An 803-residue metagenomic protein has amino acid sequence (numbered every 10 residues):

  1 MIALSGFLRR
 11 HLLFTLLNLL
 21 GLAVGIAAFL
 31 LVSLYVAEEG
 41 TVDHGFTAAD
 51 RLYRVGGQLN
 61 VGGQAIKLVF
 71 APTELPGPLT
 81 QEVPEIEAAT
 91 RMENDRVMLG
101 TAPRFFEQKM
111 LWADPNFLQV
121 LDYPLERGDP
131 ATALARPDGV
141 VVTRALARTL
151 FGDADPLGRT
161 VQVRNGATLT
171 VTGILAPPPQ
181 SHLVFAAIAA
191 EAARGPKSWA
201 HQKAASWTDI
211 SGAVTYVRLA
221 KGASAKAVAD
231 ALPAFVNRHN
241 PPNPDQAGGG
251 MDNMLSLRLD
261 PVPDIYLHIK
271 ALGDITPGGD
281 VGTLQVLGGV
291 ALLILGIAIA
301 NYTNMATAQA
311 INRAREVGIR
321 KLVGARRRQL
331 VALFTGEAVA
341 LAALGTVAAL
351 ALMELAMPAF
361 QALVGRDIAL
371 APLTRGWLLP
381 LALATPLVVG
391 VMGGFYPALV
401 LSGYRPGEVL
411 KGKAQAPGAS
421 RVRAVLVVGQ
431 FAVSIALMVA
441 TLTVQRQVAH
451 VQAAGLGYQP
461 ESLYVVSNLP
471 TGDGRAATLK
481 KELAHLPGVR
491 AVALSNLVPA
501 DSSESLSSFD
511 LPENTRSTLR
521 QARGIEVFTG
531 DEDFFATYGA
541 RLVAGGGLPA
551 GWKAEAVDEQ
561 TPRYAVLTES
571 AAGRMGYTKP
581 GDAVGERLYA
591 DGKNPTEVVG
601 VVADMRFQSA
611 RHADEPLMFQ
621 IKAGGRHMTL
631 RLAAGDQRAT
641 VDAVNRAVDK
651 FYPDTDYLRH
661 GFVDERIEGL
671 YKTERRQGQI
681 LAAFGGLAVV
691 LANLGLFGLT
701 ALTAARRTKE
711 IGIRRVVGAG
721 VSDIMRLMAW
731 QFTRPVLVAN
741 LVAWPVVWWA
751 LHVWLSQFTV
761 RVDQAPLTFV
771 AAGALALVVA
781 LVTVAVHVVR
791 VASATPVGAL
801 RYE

Functional and structural regions predicted by a protein language model:
M1-L16, L272-T276, M305-A332, G336 (+4 more regions): Alpha-helical transmembrane segments of integral membrane proteins
S5-F14, F46-T47, N237-L293, I311-A314 (+7 more regions): Membrane-helix entry/capping segments
L8, N18, E39, V55 (+28 more regions): Generic structural signal for small/hydrophobic residues in well-ordered secondary structure, especially within
R10-Y35, G278-R315, A343, R421-Q445 (+3 more regions): Hydrophobic alpha-helical transmembrane segments of multi-pass inner-membrane transport and secretion
A27, L31-L34, R258-V262, A338-P406 (+2 more regions): Small-residue-rich transmembrane alpha-helices
V32-R96, D209-Y216, A229-A231, R258-Y266 (+2 more regions): Membrane-proximal extracellular/periplasmic loop immediately following the first transmembrane helix
L111-D129, D138-G282, T478-T673: Mid-to-C-terminal secondary-structure elements that act as membrane-proximal/extracytoplasmic interface segments
A298-A342, G695-T733, H787-V789, A794-T795: Interfacial "coupling" helices/loops that link adjacent transmembrane helices in transporter permeases
